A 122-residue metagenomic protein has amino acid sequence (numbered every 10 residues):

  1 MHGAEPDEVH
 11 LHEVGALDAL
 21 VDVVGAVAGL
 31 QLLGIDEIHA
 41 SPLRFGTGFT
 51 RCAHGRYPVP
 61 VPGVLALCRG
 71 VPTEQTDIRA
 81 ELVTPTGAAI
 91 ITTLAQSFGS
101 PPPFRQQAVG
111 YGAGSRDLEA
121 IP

Functional and structural regions predicted by a protein language model:
H2-L11, I38: Non-transmembrane, aqueous-exposed alpha-helical and coiled segments at domain scale
P6, A19-G25, V59, G63 (+1 more regions): Residues forming well-ordered secondary-structure scaffolds
L11-G34, D117: Conserved phosphate/anionic-ligand binding catalytic regions in large, soluble enzymes, centered on
I35-I121: Mobile "lid/hinge" segments at catalytic clefts and subdomain interfaces of large enzymes
